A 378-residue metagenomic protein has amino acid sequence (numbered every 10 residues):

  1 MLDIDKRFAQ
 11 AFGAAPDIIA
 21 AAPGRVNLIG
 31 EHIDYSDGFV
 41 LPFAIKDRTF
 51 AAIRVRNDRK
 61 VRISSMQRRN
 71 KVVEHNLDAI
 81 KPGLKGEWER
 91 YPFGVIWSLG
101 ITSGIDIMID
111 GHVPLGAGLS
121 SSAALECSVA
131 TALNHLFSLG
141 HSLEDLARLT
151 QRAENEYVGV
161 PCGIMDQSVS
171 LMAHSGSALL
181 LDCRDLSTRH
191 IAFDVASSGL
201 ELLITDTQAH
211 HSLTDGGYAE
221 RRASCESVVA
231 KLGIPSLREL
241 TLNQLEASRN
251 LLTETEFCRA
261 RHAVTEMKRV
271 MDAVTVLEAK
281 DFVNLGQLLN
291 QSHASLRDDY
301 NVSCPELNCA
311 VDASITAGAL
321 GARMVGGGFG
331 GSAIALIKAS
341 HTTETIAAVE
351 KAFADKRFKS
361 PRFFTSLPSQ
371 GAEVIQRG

Functional and structural regions predicted by a protein language model:
M1-A20, N27-G30, S36-F39, L77 (+4 more regions): Gly/Ser-rich oxyanion-binding loop with an adjacent helix/lid that shapes the negatively charged ligand pocket
M1-R25, F50-K85, L180-G321, L336-G378: C-terminal nucleotide
D37-A44, R221-R222: Short Gly/aromatic-enriched secondary-structure transition segments
P42-A44, A52-V55, G86, G100: Short, charge-rich binding segments
K46-R48, D58, P114, G176 (+2 more regions): A generic structural motif
I107-I109, T205-T207, A333: A structural signal for short, well-ordered beta-strand segments
A123-A124, S332-I337: FabD-like malonyl-/acyl-CoA
